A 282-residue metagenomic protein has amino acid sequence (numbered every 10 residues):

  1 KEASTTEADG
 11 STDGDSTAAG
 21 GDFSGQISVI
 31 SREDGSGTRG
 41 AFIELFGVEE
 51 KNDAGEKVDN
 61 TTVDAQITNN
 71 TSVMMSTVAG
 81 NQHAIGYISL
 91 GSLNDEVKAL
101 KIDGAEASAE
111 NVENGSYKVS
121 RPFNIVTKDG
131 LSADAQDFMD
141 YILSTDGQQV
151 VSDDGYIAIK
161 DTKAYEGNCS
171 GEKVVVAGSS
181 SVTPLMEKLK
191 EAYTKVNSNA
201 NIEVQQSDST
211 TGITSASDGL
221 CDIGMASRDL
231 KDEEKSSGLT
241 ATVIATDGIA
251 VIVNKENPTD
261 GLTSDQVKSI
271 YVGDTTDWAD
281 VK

Functional and structural regions predicted by a protein language model:
K1-K282: Exported/periplasmic ABC-transporter solute-binding proteins
